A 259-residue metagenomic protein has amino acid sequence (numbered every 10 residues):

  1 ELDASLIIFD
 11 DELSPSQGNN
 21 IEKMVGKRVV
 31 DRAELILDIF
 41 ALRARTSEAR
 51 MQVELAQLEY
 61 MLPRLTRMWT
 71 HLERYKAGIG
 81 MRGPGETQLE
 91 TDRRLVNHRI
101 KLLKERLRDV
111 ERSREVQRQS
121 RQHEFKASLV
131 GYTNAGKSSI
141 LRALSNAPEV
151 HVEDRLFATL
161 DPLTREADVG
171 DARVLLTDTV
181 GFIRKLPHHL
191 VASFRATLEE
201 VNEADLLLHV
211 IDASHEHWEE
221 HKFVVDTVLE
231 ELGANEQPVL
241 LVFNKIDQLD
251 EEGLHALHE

Functional and structural regions predicted by a protein language model:
E1, S5-R28, G170-A172, F194-E259: Conserved C-terminal guanine-recognition region of P-loop GTPase G domains, centered on the G4
E1-A127: Conserved P-loop NTPase architecture
R32-I39, V96, H188-F194, G253-E259: Short alpha-helical interface patches
D38, G136, Q248-L249: Flexible, glycine-rich phosphate/dinucleotide-binding loops and adjacent beta-alpha linkers at cofactor/substrate
P63, R67, K101, K185-H188 (+3 more regions): Residues in soluble alpha-helical coiled-coils and helical-bundle/repeat scaffolds
M68-L206: Conserved G1/Walker A P-loop phosphate-binding module
